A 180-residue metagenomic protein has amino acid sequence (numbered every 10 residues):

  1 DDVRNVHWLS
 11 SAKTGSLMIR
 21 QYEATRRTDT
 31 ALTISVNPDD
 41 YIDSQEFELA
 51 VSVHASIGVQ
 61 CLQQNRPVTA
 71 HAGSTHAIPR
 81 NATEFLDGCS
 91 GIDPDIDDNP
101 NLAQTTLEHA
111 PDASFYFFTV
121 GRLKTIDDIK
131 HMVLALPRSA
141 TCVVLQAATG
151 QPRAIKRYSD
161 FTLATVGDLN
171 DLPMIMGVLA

Functional and structural regions predicted by a protein language model:
D1-A180: Exposed, interaction-prone extracellular/peripheral surfaces
